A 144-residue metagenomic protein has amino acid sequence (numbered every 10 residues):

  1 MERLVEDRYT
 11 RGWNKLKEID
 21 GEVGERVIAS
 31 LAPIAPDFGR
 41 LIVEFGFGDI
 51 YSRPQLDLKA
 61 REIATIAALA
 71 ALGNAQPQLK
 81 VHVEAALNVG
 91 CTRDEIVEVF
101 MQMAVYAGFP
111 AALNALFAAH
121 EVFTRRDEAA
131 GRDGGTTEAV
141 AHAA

Functional and structural regions predicted by a protein language model:
M1-L58, N88, N114-A144: Acidic, glycine/proline-rich low-complexity segments that act as flexible tails and inter-domain linkers
K15, G46, V81-H82, V99: A general alpha-helix detector
V43, A60-I63, L79, I96: N-terminal alpha-helical segment
L56, L72-P77, G108-P110: Short helix-coil transition sites and intra-membrane helix breaks within transmembrane domains of multi-pass
R61-L69, V99-F100: Short, structured motif recognition centered on aromatic/hydrophobic residues
E62, F109-L113: Substrate/cofactor-recognition hotspot
A70-A71, V89, Q102-F109: A short structural micro-motif
A75-E95, A112-V122: Extended intrinsically disordered, low-complexity coil regions enriched in Ser, Thr, Gly, Ala and often Pro
